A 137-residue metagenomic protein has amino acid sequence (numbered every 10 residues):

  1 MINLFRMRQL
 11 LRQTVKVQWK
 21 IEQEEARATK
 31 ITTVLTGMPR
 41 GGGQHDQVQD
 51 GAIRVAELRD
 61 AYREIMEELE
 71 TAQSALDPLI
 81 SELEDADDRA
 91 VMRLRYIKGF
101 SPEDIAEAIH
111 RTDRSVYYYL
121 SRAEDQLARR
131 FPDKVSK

Functional and structural regions predicted by a protein language model:
M1-L83, D125, R129-K137: N-terminal interaction/assembly modules
R12, F100, Y118: Short, well-structured alpha-helical interface segments that form or flank functional binding sites
D60, Y96, T112-S115: Hydrophobic alpha-helical segments, especially transmembrane helices and their immediate juxtamembrane helical caps
L83-F100: Short amphipathic alpha helix immediately N-terminal
D87-V91, D113, V135: Secondary-structure boundary/capping signal
D104-I109: Short alpha-helical "recognition helix" segments of helix-turn-helix
H110-R130: DNA-recognition helix of helix-turn-helix
